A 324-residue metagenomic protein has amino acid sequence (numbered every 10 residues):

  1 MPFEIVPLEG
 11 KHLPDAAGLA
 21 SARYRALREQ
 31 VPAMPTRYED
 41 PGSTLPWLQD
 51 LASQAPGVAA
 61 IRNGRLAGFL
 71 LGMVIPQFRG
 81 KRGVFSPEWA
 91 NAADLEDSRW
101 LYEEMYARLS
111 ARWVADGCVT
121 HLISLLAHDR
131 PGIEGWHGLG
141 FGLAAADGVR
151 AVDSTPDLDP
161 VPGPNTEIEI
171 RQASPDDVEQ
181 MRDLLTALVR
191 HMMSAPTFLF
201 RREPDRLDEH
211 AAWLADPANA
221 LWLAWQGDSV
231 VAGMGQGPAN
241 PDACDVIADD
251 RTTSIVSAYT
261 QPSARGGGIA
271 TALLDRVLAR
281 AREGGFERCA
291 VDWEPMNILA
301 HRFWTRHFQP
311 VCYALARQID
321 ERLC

Functional and structural regions predicted by a protein language model:
F3-G18, Y24-E29, E169-L184: A short beta-loop-alpha structural element at the N-terminal edge of CoA-dependent acyl/N-acetyltransferase catalytic
A17, S21-Y106, Q226-G227, V231-V256: Conserved donor-binding loop and adjoining core beta-sheet/short helix segment in diverse acyl/aminoacyl transferases
L48-A52, A212-P217: Short loop/turn motifs at secondary-structure junctions and domain boundaries
R65, V74-Q77, S86-T166, C312-R322: Acyl-donor-binding surface of acyltransferase catalytic domains
D97-A111, T260, G266-A279, E283 (+1 more regions): Conserved acetyl-CoA-binding loop-helix of GNAT-fold acetyltransferases
H121-S124, I255, C289-W293: Conserved hydrophobic beta-strand within the GNAT/NAT acetyltransferase core sheet that lines the active-site cleft
W136, F303-W304: Conserved active-site tyrosine of GNAT-family acetyltransferases
A173, A258-T260: Hydrophobic adenine-recognition pocket in adenosine-nucleotide-binding enzymes
